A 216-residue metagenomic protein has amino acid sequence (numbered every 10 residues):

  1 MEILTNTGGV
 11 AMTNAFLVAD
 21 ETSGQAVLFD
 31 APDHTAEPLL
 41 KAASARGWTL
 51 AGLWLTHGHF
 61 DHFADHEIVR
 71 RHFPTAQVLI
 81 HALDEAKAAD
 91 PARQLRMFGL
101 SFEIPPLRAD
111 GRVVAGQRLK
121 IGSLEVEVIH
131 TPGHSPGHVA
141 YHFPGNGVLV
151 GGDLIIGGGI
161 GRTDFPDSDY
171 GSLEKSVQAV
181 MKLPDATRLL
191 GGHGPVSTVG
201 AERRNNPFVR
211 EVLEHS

Functional and structural regions predicted by a protein language model:
M1-E2, F98-S101, G122-L124: Short Pro/Gly-enriched beta-strand edge/turn motifs at strand-loop
M1-R46, A140-G152: Conserved beta-strand hairpin/beta-sheet module of binuclear metal-dependent hydrolase folds, prominently
L4, W54, L79, G111-V113 (+3 more regions): Hydrophobic/aromatic beta-strand patches that form the interior of the parallel beta-sheet core in alpha/beta enzyme
N6-G8, F102, R108-D110, H130-P132: Short Gly/Pro-enriched turn/cap motifs at secondary-structure boundaries
T7, A19, V114, K120 (+2 more regions): Residue-level detector of conserved, well-ordered beta-strand and adjacent loop positions that form binding/recognition
G24, H34, Q94-M97, L124-S216: Metallo-beta-lactamase
A26-D30, G52-L55, V128-H130: Short catalytic-loop micro-motif centered on adjacent basic/acidic residues
H34-L119, R204-V212: Active-site HxH/HxHxD metal-binding segment of metal-dependent hydrolases
